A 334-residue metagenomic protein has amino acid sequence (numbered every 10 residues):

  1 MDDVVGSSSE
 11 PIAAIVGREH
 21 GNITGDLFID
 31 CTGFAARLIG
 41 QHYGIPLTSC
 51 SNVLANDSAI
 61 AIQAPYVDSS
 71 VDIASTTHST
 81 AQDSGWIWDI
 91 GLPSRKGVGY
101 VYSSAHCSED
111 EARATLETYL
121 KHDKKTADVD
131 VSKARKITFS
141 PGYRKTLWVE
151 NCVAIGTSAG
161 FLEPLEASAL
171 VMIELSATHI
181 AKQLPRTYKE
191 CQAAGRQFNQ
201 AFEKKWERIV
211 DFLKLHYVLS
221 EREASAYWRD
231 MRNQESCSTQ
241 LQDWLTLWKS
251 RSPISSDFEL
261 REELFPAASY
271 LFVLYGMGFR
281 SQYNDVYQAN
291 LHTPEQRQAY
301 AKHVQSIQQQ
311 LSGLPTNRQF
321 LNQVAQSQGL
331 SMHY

Functional and structural regions predicted by a protein language model:
M1, S9, L27, W86-W88 (+4 more regions): Tryptophan-centric aromatic hotspots in well-structured domains and transmembrane helices
M1-T115, A177: Predominantly flavin-linked oxidoreductase catalytic cores and closely associated redox partners
R37-H42, L165, E207-V210: A short acidic (Asp/Glu
Q63-A64, S140-R144, N199-E207: Short, conserved secondary-structure transition motifs
Q82-T138, G160-V171, Q183, C191: Conserved FAD/dinucleotide-binding core of flavoprotein oxidoreductases
K136-A154, G160: FAD-binding beta-loop-beta segment adjacent to the flavin cofactor pocket
E150, L162-A169, L175-T187, C191 (+2 more regions): Glycine-rich, aromatic-lined ligand/substrate-binding cores of catalytic and carbohydrate-binding domains
K182-Y334: Long, low-complexity C-terminal extensions of enzymes
